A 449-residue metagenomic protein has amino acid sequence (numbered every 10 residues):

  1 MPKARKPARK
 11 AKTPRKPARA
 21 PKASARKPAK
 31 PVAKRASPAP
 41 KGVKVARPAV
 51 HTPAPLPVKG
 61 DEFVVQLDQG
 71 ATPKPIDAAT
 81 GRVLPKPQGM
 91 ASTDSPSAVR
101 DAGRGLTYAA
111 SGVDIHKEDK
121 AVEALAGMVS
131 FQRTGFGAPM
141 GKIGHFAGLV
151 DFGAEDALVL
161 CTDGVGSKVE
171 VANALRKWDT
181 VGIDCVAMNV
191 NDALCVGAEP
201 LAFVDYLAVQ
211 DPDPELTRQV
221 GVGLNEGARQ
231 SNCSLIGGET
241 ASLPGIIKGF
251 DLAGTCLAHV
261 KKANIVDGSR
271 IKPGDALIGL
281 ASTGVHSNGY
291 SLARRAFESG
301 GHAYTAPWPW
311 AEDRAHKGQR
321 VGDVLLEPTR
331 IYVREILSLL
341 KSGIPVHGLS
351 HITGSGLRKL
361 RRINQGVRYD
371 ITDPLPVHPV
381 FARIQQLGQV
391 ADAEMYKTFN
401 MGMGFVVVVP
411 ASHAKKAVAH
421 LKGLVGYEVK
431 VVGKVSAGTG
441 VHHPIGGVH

Functional and structural regions predicted by a protein language model:
P2-K22, R26-K30, K34-P53, P57-K177 (+7 more regions): Extreme N-terminal cap/leader segments of soluble proteins
P2-K6, V99, R104-A109, L216-G227 (+4 more regions): Glycine-/charge-enriched secondary-structure boundary and capping motifs
P14, L207-V209, V435: Hydrophobic pocket-lining residues within nucleotide cofactor-binding pockets
H116, A124-T283, I363: Glycine-rich phosphate/pyrophosphate-binding loop regions near the starts of catalytic domains
V122, G166, S242, G284 (+3 more regions): Residue-level detector of flexible, active-site-proximal loop/helix-junction positions within diverse enzyme catalytic
T162, I265-K317, V321: Short, acidic (Asp/Glu-rich) active-site segment that either coordinates a divalent metal cofactor
G182-C185, G289-L292, Y332, G356 (+1 more regions): Catalytic-loop motifs flanking and including active-site residues across diverse enzymes
G197-E199, L292, P345, E428: Short loop/turn motifs at secondary-structure junctions
